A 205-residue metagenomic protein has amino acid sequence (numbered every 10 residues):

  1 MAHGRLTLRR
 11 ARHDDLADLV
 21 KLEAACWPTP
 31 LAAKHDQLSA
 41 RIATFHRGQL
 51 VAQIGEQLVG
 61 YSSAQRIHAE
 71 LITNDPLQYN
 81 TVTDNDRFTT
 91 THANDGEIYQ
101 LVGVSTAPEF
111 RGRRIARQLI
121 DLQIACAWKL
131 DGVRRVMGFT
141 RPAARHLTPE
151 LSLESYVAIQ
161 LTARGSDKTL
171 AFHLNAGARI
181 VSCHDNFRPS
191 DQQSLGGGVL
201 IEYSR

Functional and structural regions predicted by a protein language model:
L6, Q57-Y61, Y99: Glycine-rich phosphate/pyrophosphate-binding loop shared by adenosine-nucleotide-utilizing enzymes
L6-D18: A short beta-loop-alpha structural element at the N-terminal edge of CoA-dependent acyl/N-acetyltransferase catalytic
A11, V104-T106: Hydrophobic adenine-recognition pocket in adenosine-nucleotide-binding enzymes
V20, C26-K34, A40-V51, S63 (+5 more regions): Anionic, Ser/Thr-rich low-complexity intrinsically disordered regions
P28-L71, Q78-T90: Active-site rim helix/loop that mediates acceptor-substrate recognition in acyltransferases
S62-G103, D121, R141-P142, H146-K168 (+3 more regions): Conserved acyl-donor/pantetheine-binding loop and adjacent beta-alpha core of acyl/acetyltransferases and related
T106, G112-A127: Conserved acetyl-CoA-binding loop-helix of GNAT-fold acetyltransferases
V133-R134, R179: Short acidic/polar active-site loop segments enriched in Thr and Asp
